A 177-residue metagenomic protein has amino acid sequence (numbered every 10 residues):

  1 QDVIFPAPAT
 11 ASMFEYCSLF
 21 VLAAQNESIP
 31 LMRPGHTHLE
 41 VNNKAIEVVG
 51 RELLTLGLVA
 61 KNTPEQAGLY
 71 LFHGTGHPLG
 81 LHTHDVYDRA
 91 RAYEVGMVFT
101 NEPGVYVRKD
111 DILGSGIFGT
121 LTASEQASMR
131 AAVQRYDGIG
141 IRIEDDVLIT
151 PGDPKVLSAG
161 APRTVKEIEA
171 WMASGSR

Functional and structural regions predicted by a protein language model:
Q1-R177: Active-site neighborhoods and metal-handling regions in enzymes and metal-associated proteins
